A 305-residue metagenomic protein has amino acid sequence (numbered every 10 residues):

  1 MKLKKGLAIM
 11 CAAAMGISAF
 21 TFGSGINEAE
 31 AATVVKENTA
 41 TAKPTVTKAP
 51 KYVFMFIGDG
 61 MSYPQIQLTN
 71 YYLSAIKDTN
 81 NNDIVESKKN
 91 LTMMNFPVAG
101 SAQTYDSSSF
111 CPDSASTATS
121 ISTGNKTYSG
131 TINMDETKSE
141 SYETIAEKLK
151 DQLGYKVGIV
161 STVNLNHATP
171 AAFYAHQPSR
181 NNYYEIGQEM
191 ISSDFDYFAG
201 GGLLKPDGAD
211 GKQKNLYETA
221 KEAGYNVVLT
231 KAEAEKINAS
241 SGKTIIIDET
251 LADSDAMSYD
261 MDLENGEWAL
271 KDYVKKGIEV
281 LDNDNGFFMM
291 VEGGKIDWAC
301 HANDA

Functional and structural regions predicted by a protein language model:
L3-G25: Sec-dependent N-terminal signal peptides of Gram-positive bacterial secreted proteins and lipoproteins
C11, G16, A29-A209, K214-N238 (+1 more regions): N-terminal catalytic scaffold of extracellular/periplasmic and nuclease hydrolases that process anionic headgroups
N27, A31, A302-A305: Short, intrinsically disordered, charge-balanced linker/junction segments flanking boundaries in proteins
V46, D135-K138, G266, H301 (+1 more regions): Alpha-helix N-cap/helix-initiation motif
A168-Y174, T250-E264, G277, D282-G286 (+1 more regions): Active-site His/acidic residue clusters
S179, G266-V274: Phosphate/oxyanion-binding active-site loops and adjacent basic polyanion-contact surfaces
S193-D196, L204, G242-N265: Formylglycine-dependent
V228, A234-I247, Y273-G294: Active-site regions of oxyanion-processing enzymes, predominantly non-cytosolic
